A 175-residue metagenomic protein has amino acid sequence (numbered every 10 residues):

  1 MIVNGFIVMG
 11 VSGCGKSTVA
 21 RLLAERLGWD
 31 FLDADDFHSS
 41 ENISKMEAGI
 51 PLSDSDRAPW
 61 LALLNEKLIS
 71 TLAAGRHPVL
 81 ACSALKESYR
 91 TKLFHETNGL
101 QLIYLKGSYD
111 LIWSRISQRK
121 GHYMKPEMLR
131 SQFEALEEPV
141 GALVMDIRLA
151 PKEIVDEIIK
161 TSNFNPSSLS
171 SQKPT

Functional and structural regions predicted by a protein language model:
G5: Walker A (P-loop) ATP-phosphate-binding motif of ABC ATPase nucleotide-binding domains
V8: Hydrophobic anchor at the beta1->P-loop junction of P-loop NTPases
V11: P-loop (Walker A) phosphate-binding loop of NTP-binding proteins
K16: Conserved lysine of the Walker
R21-E66: Conserved substrate/cofactor phosphate-moiety recognition/catalytic segment in nucleotide-dependent phosphotransferases
A74-P78, Q101: Loop/turn-to-beta-strand initiation segments
E96-R115: Conserved phosphate-donor/acceptor-positioning beta-strand/loop module used by diverse small-molecule
Q118-E157: Small-molecule kinase domains that catalyze NTP-dependent phosphoryl transfer to phosphate-bearing small molecules
